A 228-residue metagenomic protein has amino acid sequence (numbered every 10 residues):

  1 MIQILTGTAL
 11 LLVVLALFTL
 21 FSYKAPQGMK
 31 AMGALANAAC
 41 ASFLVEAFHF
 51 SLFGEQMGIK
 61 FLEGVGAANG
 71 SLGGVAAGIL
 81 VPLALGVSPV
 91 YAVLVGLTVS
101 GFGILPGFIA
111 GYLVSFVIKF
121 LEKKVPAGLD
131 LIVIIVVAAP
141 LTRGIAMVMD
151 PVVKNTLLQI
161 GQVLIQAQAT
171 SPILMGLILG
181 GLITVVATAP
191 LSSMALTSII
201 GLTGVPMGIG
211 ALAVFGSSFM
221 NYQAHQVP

Functional and structural regions predicted by a protein language model:
I2-P228: Pore-lining transmembrane helices
